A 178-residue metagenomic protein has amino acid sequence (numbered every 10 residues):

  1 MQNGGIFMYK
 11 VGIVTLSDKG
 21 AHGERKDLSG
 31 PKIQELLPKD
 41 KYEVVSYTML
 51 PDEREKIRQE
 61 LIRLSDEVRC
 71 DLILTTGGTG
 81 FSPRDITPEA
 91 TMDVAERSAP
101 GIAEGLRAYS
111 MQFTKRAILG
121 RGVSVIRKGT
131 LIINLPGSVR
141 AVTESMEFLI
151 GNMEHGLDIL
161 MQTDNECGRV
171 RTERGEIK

Functional and structural regions predicted by a protein language model:
M1-K178: Non-catalytic beta/alpha edge segments that cap or flank active sites
